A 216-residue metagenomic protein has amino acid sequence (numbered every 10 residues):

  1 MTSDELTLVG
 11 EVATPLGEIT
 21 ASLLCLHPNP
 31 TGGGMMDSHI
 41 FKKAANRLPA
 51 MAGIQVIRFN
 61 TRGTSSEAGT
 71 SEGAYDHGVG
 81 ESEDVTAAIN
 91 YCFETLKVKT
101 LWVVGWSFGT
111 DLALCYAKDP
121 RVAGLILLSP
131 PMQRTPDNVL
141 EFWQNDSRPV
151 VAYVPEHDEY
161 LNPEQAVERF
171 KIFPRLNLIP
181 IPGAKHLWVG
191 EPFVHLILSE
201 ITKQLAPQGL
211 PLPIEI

Functional and structural regions predicted by a protein language model:
M1, L6-V98: Serine-hydrolase catalytic machinery in alpha/beta-hydrolase-like enzymes
P28-N29, L127-T135, P155-H157: Active-site nucleophile loop of the alpha/beta-hydrolase fold
W102, G124-I126: Residue in the alpha/beta-hydrolase core beta-strand immediately N-terminal to the catalytic nucleophile
V104-A113: Gly/Ala-rich beta-loop-alpha elbow adjacent to hydrolase catalytic centers
N138-L140, R148, L161-K171, F193: Short alpha-helix in the alpha/beta-hydrolase fold that links the catalytic acid
D146-S147, V151-V154, D158: Short beta-strand/loop motif that positions the catalytic acidic residue of the alpha/beta-hydrolase fold
Y160, A184-L196: Catalytic histidine-centered segment of alpha/beta-hydrolase-like enzymes
K171-L187: Catalytic histidine neighborhood in serine/cysteine hydrolases with alpha/beta-hydrolase-type architecture
